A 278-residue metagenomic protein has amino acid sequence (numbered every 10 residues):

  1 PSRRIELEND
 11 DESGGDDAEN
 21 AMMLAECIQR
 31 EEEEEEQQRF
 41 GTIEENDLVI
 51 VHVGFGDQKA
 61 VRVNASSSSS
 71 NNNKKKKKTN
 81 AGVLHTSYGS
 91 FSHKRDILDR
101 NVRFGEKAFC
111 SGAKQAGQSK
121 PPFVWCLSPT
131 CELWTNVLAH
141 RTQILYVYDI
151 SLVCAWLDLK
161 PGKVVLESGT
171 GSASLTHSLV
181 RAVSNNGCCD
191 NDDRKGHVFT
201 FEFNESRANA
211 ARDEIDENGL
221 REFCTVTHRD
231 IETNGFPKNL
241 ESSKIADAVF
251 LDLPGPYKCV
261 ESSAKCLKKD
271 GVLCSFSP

Functional and structural regions predicted by a protein language model:
P1-S128: N-terminal auxiliary segments of SAM/dcSAM-dependent transferases
M23, Q38-F40, V137-S151: Conserved SAM-binding loop and adjacent beta-strand
K160-G171: Conserved class I S-adenosyl-L-methionine
S172-D193: Conserved SAM-binding loop of SAM-dependent methyltransferases across substrates and taxa, primarily the Class I
V180-R181, K258-G271: A short glycine-rich, Lys/Arg-flanked "PGG" loop and its adjoining helix->strand segment in the class I
G187, G196, G271: Glycine-centered, small-residue-biased loops immediately flanking beta-strands in adenine/cofactor-binding cores
F201-L251, P256: S-adenosyl-L-methionine
D247, A264, V272-P278: Substrate-binding/catalytic lobe of Class I Rossmann-like enzymes that use SAM or dcSAM, i.e., the mid-to-C-terminal
